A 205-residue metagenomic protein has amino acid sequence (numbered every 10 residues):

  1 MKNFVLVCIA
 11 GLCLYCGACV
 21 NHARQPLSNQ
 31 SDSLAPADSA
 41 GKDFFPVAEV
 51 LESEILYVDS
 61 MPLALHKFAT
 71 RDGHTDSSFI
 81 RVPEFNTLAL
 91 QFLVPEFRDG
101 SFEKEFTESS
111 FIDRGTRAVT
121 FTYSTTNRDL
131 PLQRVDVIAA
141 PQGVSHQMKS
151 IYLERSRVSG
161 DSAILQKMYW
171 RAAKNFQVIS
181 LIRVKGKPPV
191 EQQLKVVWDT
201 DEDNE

Functional and structural regions predicted by a protein language model:
M1-V5: Positively charged n-region of N-terminal signal peptides that target proteins for export
Y15-A18: C-terminal motif of bacterial Sec signal peptides marking the signal peptidase cleavage site
V20-P36: Bacterial Sec signal peptide processing site at the extreme N-terminus
D38-F45: Soluble non-cytosolic domains of exported or imported proteins
I55-P141: Surface-exposed acidic loop/strand-edge motifs in secreted or periplasmic proteins that form small linear binding
V119-E205: Gly/Pro-enriched, hydrophobic low-complexity segments that function as extracytoplasmic propeptides/linkers
